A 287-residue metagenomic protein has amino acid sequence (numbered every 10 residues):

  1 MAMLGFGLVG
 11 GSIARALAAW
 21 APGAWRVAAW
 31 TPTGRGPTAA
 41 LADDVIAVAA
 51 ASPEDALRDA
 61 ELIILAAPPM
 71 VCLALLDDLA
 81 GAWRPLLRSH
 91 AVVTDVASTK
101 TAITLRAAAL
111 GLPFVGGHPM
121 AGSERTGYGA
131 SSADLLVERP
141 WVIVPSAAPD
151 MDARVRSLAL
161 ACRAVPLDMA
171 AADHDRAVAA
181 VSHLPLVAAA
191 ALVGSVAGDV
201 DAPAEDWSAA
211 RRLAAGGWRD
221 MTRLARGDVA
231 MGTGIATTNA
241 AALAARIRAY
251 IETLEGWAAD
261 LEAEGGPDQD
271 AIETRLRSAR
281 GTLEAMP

Functional and structural regions predicted by a protein language model:
M1-R58, L62: NAD(P)+-binding Rossmann beta1-loop-alpha1 motif at the extreme N-terminus of oxidoreductases
A24-V27, P113, P140, V165: Residues at the starts of beta-strands that form the adenosine-phosphate
P53-A82, L87: Rossmann-like NAD(P)-binding element
A67-P69, S98, H118-P119, S146 (+1 more regions): Short glycine-/small-residue-rich Rossmann-like dinucleotide-binding loops
L75-G129: Rossmann-like NAD(P)(H) cofactor-binding subdomain of soluble oxidoreductases
A133-R223: Internal alpha-helical scaffold of NAD(P)-dependent oxidoreductase catalytic cores
W207-A279: Interdomain hinge/lid region at the active-site interface of Rossmann-like NAD(P)-dependent oxidoreductases
